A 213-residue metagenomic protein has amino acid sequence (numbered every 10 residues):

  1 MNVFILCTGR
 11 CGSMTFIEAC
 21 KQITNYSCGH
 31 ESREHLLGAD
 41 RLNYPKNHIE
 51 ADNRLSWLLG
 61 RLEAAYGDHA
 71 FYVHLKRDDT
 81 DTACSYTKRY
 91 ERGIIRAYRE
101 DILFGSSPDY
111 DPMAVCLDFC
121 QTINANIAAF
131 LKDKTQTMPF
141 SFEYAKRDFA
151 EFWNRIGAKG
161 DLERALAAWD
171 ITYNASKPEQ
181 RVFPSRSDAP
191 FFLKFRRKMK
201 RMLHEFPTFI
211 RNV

Functional and structural regions predicted by a protein language model:
M1-A51, A175-K177, V182-S185, R201-V213: PAPS-dependent sulfotransferase catalytic core
I5-C7, E50-A51, H74-K76, P139-S141: Short beta-strand segments
Q22, N43, Y66, D133-K134 (+1 more regions): Short, structurally constrained coil/turn elements that cap an alpha-helix or connect an alpha-helix to the following
S32-G38, A129-N212: The conserved 3'-phosphoadenosine-5'-phosphosulfate
K46-E63: Gly/lys/ser-thr-rich phosphate-binding loops in alpha/beta enzymes that coordinate phosphoanhydride or phosphate groups
L59-A129, K134-P139, K146-G160: PAPS-dependent sulfotransferase catalytic domain
